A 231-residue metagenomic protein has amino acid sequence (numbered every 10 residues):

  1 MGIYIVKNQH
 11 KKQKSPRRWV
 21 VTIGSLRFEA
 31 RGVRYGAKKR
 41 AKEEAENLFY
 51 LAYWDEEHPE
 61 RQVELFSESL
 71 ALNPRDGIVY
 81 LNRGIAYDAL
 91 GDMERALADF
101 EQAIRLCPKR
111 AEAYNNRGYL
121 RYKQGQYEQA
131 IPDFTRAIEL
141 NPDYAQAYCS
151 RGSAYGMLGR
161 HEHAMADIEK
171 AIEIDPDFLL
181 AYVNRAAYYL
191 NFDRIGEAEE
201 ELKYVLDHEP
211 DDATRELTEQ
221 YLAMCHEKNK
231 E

Functional and structural regions predicted by a protein language model:
M1-E231: Alpha-helical tetratricopeptide repeat
